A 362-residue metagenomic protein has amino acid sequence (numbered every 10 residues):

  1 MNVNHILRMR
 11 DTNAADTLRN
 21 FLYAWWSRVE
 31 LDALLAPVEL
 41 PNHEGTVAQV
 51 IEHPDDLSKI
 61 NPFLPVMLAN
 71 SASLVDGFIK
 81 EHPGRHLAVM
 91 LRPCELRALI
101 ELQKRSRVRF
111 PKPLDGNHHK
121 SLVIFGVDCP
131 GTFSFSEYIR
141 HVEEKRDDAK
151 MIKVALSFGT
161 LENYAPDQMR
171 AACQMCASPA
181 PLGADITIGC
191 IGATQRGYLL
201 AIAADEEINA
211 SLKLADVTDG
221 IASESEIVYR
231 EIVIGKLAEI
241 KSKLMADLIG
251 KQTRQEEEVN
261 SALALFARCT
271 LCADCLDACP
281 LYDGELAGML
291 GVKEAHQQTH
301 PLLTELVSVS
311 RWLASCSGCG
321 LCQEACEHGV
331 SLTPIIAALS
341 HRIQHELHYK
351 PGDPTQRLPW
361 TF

Functional and structural regions predicted by a protein language model:
M1-V259: Iron-sulfur-associated redox domains of electron-transfer enzymes in respiratory and anaerobic energy metabolism
N13-N20, Q168-A171, T270, D274 (+3 more regions): Conserved active-site and cofactor/substrate-binding residues in soluble primary-metabolism enzymes
V89-R92, C269, A325: Active-site-adjacent beta-strand anchor residues
K241-A267, D274, L281-F362: Ferredoxin-type iron-sulfur electron-transfer modules in oxidoreductases and energy-metabolism complexes
